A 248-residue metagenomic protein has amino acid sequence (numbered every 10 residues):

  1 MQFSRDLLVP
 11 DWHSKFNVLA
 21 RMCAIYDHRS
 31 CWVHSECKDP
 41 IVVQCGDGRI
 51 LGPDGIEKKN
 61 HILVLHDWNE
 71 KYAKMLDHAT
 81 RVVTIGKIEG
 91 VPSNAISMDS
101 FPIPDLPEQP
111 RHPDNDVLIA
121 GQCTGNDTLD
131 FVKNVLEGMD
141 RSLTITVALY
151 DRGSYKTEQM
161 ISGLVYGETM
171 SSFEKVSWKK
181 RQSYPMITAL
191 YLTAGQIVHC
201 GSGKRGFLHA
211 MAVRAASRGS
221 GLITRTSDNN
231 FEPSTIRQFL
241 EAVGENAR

Functional and structural regions predicted by a protein language model:
M1-G52, T144, R225-I236: N-terminal pre-catalytic "stem/leader" segment of glycosyltransferase-like enzymes
D39-V43, G55-L63, H78-T84, V91-I103 (+2 more regions): Active-site regions of enzymes building and remodeling cell-envelope glycoconjugates
G48-D130, A242-V243: Catalytic core of nucleotide-activated saccharide and alditol-phosphate transferases
Y72, Y184-T188, I236: Acidic, amphipathic alpha-helical patches
P104-L106, R111-K180: Conserved catalytic-core segment of nucleotide-activated headgroup transferases in glycan assembly
S172, T188-R205: Acidic donor-binding loop of glycosyltransferase active sites
I187-L192, H209-R218: Short alpha-helical segment that forms part of, or immediately flanks, the ligand-binding pocket in carbohydrate-active
I197-H199, S217, G221-T224: Short hydrophobic beta-strand element within catalytic cores of glycosyltransferases and related nucleotide-activated
